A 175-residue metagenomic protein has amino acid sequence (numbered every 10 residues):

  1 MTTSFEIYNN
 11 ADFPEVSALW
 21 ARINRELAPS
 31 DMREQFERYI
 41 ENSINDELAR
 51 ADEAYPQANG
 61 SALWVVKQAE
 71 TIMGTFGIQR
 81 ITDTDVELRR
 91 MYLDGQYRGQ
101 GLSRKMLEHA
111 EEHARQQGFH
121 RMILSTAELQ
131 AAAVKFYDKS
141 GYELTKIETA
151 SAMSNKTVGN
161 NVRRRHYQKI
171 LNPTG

Functional and structural regions predicted by a protein language model:
T2-S4: Extreme N-terminal starter segment of soluble prokaryotic enzymes
I7-R89, D94-Q96, L107-H109, H113 (+2 more regions): Acetyl-CoA-dependent GNAT
R98, R115, D138: Short polybasic/polar patches that bind polyanions
R98-G99, L129: Nucleotide-sugar-dependent glycosyltransferase donor-binding/catalytic pocket residues
G101, G118: Conserved G/P- and acidic residue-centered "switch" motifs that form tight phosphate/ATP-binding loops in soluble
H120-I123, A127-G175: C-terminal "cap" of GNAT-fold acetyltransferases
